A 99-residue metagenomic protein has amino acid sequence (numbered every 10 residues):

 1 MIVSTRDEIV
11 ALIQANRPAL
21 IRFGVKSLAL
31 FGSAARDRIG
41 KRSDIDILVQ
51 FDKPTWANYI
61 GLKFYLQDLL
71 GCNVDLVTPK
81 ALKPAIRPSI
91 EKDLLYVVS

Functional and structural regions predicted by a protein language model:
M1-S27, A35-K41, D52-S99: Catalytic core of pol beta-like nucleotidyltransferases
L30: Conserved histidines in hydrophobic membrane contexts and catalytic metal-binding motifs
D46-L48: Short beta-strand->loop micro-motif that forms the acidic, two-metal-ion catalytic signature in nucleotide-processing
